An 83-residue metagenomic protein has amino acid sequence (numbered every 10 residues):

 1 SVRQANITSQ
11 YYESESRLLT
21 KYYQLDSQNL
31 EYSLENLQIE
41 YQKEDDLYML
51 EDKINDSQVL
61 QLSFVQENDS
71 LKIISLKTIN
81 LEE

Functional and structural regions predicted by a protein language model:
S1-E83: Beta-strand/loop motifs with alternating small/hydrophobic and polar/acidic residues, enriched in the first structured
